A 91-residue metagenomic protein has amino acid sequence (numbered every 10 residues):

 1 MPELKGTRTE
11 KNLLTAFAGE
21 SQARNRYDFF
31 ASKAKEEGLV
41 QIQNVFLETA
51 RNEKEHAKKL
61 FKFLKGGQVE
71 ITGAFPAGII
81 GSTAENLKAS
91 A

Functional and structural regions predicted by a protein language model:
M1-A91: Non-heme di-metal
